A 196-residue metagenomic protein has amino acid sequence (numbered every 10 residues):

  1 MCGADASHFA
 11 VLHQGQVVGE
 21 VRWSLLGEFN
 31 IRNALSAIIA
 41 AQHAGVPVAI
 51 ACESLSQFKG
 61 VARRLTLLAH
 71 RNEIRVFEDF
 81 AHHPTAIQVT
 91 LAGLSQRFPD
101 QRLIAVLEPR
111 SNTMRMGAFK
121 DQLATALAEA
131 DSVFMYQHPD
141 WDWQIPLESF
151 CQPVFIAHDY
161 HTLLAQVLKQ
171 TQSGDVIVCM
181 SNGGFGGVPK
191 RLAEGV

Functional and structural regions predicted by a protein language model:
M1-E20, A62-R64: Extended acidic/charged loop-beta regions that coordinate divalent cations and stabilize anionic phosphate/carboxylate
Q16, L26-V196: ATP-dependent carboxylate-amine ligase
W23: Histidine-centered acyl-transfer/condensation active-site motif and its immediate structural neighborhood
